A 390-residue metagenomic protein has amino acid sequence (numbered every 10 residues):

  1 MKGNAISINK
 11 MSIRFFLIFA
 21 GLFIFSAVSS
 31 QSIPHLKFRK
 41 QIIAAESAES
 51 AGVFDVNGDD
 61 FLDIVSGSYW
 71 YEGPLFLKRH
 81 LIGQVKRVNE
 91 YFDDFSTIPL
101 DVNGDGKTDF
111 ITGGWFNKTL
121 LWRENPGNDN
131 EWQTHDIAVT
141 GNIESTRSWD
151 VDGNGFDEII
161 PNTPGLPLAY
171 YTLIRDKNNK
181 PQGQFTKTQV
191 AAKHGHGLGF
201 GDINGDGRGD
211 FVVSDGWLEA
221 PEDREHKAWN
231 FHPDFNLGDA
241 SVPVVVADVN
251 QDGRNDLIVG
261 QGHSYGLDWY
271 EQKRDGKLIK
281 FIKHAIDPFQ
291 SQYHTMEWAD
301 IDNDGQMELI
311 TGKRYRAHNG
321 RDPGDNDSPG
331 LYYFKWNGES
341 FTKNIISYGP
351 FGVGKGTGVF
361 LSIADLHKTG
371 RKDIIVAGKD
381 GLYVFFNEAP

Functional and structural regions predicted by a protein language model:
M1-K2, H135: Accessible peptide chain termini
K2-L17: Bacterial N-terminal signal peptides that target proteins for export
F15-S26: Bacterial N-terminal signal peptides
S30-P390: Beta-propeller-forming repeat regions
